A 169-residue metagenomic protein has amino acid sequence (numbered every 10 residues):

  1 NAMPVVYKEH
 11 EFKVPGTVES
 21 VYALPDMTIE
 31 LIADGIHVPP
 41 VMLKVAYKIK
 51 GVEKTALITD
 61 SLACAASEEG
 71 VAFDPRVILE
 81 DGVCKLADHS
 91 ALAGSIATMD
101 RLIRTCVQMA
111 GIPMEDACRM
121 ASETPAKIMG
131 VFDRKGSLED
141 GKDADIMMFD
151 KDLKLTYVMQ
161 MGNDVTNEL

Functional and structural regions predicted by a protein language model:
N1-G16: Divalent metal-binding pocket/active-site signature
P4, A63, L153: Short, glycine/acidic-enriched loop or turn micro-motifs at the edges of active sites
K8, H37-P40: Loop/helix-junction capping segments adjacent to catalytic residues or to phosphate/diphosphate-binding pockets
K13-G35, M42, A46-K142, I146-F149: His/Asp/Glu-enriched, well-ordered alpha-helical/loop segment that forms or immediately abuts the divalent-metal
D152-M159: Short, Lys/Arg- and Gly-enriched loop/turn segments at beta-strand edges
